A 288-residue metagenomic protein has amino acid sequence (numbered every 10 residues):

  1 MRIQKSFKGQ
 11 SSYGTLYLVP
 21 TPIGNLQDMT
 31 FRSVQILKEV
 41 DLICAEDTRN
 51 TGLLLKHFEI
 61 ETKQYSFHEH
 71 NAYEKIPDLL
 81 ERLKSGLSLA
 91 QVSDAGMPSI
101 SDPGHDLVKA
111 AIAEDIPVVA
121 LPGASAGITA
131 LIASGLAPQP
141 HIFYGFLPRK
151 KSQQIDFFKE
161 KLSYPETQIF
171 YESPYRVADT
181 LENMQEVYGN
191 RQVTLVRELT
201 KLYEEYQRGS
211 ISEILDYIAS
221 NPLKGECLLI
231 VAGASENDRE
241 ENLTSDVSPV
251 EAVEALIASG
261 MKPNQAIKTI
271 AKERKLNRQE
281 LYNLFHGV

Functional and structural regions predicted by a protein language model:
M1-E69: Glycine-rich, flexible N-terminal cofactor/catalytic loop recognition
R2-K5, Y13, T167, P174-V288: A contiguous loop/helix-start segment that scaffolds small-molecule binding in enzyme catalytic cores
T15-L16, G86-A90, E166-T167: Loop/turn-to-beta-strand initiation segments
I23-N25, D94-P98, P174-R176, A234-E236: Short glycine-rich anion-binding loops that position phosphate/pyrophosphate groups of nucleotides and phosphorylated
L37-I43, D115-V119, T167-Q168: Short active-site oxyanion
F67-Y73, L147-K150: Conserved helicase motor
S99-E114, L181: Short Gly/Thr/Asp-enriched flexible loops that form oxyanion-binding sites at enzyme active sites
L107-K161: Class I SAM-dependent methyltransferase SAM-binding "motif I" and its flanking Rossmann-like core
